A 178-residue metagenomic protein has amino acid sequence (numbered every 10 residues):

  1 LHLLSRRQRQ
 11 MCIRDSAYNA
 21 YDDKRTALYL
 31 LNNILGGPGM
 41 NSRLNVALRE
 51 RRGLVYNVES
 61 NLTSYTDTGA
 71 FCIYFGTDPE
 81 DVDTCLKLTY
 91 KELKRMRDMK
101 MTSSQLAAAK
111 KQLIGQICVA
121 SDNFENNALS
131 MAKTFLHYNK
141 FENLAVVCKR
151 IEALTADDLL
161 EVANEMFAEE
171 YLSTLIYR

Functional and structural regions predicted by a protein language model:
L1-C12: Single conserved hydrophobic/aromatic residue that forms the stacking wall/gate of nucleotide- or nucleobase-binding
I13, D23-L35, R43-L48: Active/ligand-binding-proximal structured segments within catalytic/core domains that scaffold catalytic residues
I13-S16, N45, R49-D98, S103-L154 (+1 more regions): M16 family metallopeptidases and their MPP-like homologs
Y21-K24, N33, H137, E152: Extended, charge-rich low-complexity interaction segments
Y29, L159, T174: Short, conserved catalytic/metal-binding micro-motifs enriched in Asp/Glu and His
G39: Conserved phosphate-interacting/catalytic interface
T155-N164: Low-complexity, intrinsically disordered Gly/Pro/Thr-rich segments
